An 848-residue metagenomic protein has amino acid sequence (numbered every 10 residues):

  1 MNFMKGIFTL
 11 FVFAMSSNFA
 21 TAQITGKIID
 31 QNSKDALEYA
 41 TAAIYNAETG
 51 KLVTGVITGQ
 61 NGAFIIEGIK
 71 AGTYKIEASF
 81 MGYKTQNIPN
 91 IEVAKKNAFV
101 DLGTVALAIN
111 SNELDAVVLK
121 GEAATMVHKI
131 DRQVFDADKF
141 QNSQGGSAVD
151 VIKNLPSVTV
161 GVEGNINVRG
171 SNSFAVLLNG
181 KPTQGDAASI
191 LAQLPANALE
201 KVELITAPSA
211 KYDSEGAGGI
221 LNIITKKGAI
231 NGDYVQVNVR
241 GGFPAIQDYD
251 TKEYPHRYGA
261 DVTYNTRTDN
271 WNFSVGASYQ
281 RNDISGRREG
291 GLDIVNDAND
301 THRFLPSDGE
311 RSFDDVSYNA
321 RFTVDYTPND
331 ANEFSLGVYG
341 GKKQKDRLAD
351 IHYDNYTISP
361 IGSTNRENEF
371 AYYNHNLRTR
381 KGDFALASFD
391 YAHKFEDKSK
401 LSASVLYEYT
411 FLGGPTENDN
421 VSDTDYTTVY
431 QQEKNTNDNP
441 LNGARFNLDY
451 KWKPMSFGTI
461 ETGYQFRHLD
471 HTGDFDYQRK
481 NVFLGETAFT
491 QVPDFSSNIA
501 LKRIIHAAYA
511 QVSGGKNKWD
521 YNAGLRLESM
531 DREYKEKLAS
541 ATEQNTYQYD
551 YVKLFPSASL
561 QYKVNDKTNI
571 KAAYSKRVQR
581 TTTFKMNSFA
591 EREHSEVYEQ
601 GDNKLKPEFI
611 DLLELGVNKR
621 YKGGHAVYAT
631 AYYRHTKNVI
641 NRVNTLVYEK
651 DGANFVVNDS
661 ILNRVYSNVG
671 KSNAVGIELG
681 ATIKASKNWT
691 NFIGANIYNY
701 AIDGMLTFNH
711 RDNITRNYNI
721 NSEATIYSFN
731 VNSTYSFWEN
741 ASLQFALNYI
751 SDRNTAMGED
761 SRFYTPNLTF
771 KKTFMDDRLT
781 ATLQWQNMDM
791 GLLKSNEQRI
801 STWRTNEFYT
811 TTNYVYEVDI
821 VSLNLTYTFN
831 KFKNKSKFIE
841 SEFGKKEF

Functional and structural regions predicted by a protein language model:
A40-Y45, S79-M81, A98-Q141, G161-E163 (+2 more regions): Short, acidic, small-residue-rich periplasmic hinge/interaction motif at the N-terminus of Gram-negative outer-membrane
A47-A63: Short, acidic Ser/Thr/Gly-rich low-complexity loop/linker segments typical of extracellular and cell-surface proteins
V93, A148, N154, K181-K211: Short acidic/polar hinge/loop motifs at secondary-structure boundaries that mediate gating or recognition
T104-V105, A148-V151, S189-I190, L204 (+2 more regions): N-terminal periplasmic accessory domains that precede and gate Gram-negative outer-membrane beta-barrel machines
G443-N447, T490-S496, D602, K606 (+3 more regions): Outer membrane beta-barrel strand-and-loop segments of large Gram-negative receptors, especially TonB-dependent
T459-D566, R716: Signature of Gram-negative outer-membrane beta-barrel scaffolds
D531-E533, D566-L613, Y633-D659, R664 (+2 more regions): Surface-exposed extracellular loop regions of Gram-negative outer-membrane beta-barrel proteins, predominantly
K637, F774-F848: C-terminal beta-signal and adjacent terminal beta-strands/loops of Gram-negative outer-membrane beta-barrel proteins
